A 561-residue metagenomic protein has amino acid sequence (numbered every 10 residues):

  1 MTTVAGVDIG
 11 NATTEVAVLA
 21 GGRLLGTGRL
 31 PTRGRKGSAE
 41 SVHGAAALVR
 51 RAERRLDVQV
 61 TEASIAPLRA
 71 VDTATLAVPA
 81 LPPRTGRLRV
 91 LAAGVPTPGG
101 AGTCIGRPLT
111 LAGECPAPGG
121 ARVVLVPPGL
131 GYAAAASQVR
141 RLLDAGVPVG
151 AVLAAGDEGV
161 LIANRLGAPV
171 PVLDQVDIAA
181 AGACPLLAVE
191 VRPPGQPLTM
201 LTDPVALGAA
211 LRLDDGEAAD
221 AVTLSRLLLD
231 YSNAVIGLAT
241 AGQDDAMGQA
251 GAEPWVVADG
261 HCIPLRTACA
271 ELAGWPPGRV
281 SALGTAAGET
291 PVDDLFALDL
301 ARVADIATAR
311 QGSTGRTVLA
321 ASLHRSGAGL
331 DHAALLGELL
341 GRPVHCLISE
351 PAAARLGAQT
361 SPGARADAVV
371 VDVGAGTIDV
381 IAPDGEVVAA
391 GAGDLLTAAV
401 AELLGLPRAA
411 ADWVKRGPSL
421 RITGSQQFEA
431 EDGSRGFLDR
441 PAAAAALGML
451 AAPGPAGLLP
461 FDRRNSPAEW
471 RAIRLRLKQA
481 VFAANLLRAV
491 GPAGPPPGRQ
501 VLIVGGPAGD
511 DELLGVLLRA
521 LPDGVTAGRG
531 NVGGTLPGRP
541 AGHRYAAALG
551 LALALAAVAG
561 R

Functional and structural regions predicted by a protein language model:
M1-G6, N11, R23-L24, L30-D367 (+3 more regions): Nucleotide/phosphate-binding catalytic cleft detector across ATP-hydrolyzing and phosphate-transferring enzymes
G6-D8, E15-A17, S64, V370 (+3 more regions): Structured core elements
E15, A134-A135, L161-A163, D379-I381 (+1 more regions): Short helix/loop capping segments that flank catalytic or ligand/cofactor-binding pockets
V18, T27-R33, A39, A366-L406: Glycine-rich phosphate-binding loop of actin/hexokinase-like ATP-binding domains
P148, G405-A410: Helix N-cap / loop-to-helix initiation motif
T397, A411, E512-G515: Extended hydrophobic-aromatic, low-complexity segments
A399, E431-S434: Juxtamembrane/interface motifs at transmembrane-helix termini
R408-E431: A short helix-loop
